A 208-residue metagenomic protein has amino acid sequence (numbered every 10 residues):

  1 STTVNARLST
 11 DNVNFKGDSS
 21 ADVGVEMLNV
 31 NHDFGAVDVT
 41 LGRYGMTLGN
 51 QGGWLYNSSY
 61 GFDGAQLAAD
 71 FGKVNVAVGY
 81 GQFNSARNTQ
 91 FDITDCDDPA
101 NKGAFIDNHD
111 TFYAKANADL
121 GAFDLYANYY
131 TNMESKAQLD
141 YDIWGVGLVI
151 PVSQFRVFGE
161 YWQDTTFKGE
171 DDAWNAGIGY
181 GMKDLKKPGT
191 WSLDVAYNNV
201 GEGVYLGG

Functional and structural regions predicted by a protein language model:
S1-D92, D110-Y126, D171-G207: Outer membrane beta-barrel
S20-E26, N57, Y126-P151: Short secondary-structure boundary segments
I93-D140: Loop-centered beta-sheet repeat module
T94-D97, G159, L193: Intrinsic disorder/low-complexity signal
Y129, G159-Q163, Y197-N199: Active-site proximal loops enriched in glycine and acidic residues that flank catalytic Cys/His/Asp and coordinate
N132-E134, Q163-F167, G201-E202: Short, catalytically relevant binding-site loops at active-site mouths
Y141-Y180: Oxyanion-binding "anion nests"
